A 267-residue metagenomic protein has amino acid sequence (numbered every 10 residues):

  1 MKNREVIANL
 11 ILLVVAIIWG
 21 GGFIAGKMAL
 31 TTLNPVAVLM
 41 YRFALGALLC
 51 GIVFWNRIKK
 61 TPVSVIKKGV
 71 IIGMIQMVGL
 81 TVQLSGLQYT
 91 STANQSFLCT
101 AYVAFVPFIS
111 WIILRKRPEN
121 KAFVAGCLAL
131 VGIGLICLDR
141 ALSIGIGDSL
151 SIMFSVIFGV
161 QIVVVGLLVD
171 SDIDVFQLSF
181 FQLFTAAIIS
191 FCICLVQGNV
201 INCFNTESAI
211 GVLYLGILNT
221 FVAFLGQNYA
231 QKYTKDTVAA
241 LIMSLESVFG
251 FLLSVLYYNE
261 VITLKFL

Functional and structural regions predicted by a protein language model:
M1-A37, M74, V82, L142-L167: Glycine-/small-residue-enriched transmembrane alpha-helix faces in small-molecule transporters and effluxers
R4-A8, T32-V36, M40, T61-I66 (+3 more regions): Juxtamembrane helix-entry segments on the extracytoplasmic side of multipass membrane proteins
I18, G22-F23, G51-C99, L135 (+1 more regions): Specific transmembrane alpha-helical segments of multi-pass solute transporters/efflux pumps, especially DMT/EamA
I24, A47-C50, V106-F108, I112 (+2 more regions): Transmembrane alpha-helical segments that form core, pore/gating elements of small-molecule transporters/exporters
A29, V38, R42, G86 (+5 more regions): Hydrophobic/aromatic residues within transmembrane alpha-helices of multi-pass small-molecule transporters
M40-Y41, T81, Q95-A101, V165-A187 (+1 more regions): Helix-helix packing/entry segments at the starts of transmembrane helices
L49-I58, Q83, Y102-V124, V248-F266: C-terminal transmembrane-helix exit sites in multi-pass transporters
C50, V70, P118-L138, F158 (+4 more regions): Hydrophobic transmembrane alpha-helices of multi-pass small-molecule transport proteins
